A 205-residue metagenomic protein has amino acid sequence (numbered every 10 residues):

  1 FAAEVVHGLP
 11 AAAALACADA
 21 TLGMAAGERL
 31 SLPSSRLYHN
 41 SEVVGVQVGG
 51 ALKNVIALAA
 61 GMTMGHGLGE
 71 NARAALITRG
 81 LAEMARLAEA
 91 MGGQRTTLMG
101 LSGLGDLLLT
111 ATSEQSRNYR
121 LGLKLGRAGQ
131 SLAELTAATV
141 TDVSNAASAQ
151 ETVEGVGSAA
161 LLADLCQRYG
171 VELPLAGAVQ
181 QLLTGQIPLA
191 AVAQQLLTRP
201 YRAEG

Functional and structural regions predicted by a protein language model:
F1-A3: Glycine-/Pro-rich loop/turn segments that contact NAD(P) or position catalytic residues in Rossmann-like domains
P10-L58, M62-T97: Internal alpha-helical scaffold of NAD(P)-dependent oxidoreductase catalytic cores
K53, A57-M64, L68, E89-M99 (+1 more regions): NAD(P)-dependent Rossmann-like dehydrogenase/reductase catalytic/cofactor-binding core
